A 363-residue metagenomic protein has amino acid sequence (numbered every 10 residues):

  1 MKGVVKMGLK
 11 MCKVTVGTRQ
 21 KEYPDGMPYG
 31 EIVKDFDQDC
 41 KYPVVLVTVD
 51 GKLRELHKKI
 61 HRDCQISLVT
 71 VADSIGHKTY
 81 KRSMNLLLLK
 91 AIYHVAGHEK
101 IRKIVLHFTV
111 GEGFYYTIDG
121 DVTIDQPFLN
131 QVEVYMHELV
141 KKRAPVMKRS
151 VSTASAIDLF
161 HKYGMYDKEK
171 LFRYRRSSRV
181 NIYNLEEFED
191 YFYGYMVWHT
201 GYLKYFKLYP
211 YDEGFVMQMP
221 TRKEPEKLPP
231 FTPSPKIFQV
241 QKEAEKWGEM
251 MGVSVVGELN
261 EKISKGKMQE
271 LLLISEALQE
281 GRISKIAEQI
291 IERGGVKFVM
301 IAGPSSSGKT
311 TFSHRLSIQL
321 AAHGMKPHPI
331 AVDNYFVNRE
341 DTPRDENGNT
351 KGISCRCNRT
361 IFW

Functional and structural regions predicted by a protein language model:
K2-V110, D121, V134-Y135: Ubiquitin-like/PB1-type beta-grasp interaction modules and other compact soluble beta-rich domains
K58-T79, A91, V95, K100-V110 (+2 more regions): Auxiliary tRNA-acceptor-end handling modules of aminoacyl-tRNA synthetases
V299-I301: Hydrophobic anchor at the beta1->P-loop junction of P-loop NTPases
S306: Walker A (P-loop) phosphate-binding loop of P-loop NTPases
K309: Conserved lysine of the Walker
F312, L316: Hydrophobic positions on the alpha1 helix immediately C-terminal to the Walker A/P-loop
A322-E340: Short beta-strand-centered segment that lines the nucleotide-binding/catalytic pocket of NTP-utilizing
V337-W363: Conserved nucleotide-sensing/catalytic segment adjacent to the nucleotide-binding pocket in NTP-handling enzymes
